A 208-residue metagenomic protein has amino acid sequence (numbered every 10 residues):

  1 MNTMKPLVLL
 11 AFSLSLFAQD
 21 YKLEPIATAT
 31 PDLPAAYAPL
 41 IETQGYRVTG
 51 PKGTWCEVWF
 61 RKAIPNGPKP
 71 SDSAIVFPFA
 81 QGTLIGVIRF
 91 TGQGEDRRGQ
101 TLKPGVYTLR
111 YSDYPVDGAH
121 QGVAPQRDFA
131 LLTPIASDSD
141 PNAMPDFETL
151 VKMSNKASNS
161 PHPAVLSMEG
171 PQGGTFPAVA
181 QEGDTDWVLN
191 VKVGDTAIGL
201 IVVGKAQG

Functional and structural regions predicted by a protein language model:
M4-L16: Sec-dependent N-terminal signal peptides
Q19-V76, L132-G208: Primarily secretory-pathway and cell-envelope proteins
P70-I75, L84-Q93: N-terminal post-signal-peptidase region of extra-cytosolic proteins
A80, V116-A119, P134-I135: Solvent-exposed, well-ordered loop and adjacent helix/strand elements within mature globular domains that form
Q93, K103-G105: A glycine-anchored, Pro-Gly-centered beta-turn/N-cap motif
L102, G122-L131: Mature extracellular/secreted ectodomains of secretory-pathway proteins
G105-S112: A short tyrosine-centered beta-strand micro-motif
